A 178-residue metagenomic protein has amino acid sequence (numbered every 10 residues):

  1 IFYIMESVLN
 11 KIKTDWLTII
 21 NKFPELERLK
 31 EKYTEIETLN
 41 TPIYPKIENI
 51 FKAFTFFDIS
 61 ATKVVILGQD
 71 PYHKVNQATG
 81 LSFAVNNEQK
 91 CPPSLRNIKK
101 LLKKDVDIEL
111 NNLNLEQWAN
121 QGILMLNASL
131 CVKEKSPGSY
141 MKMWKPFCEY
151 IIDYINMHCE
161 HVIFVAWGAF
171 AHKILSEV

Functional and structural regions predicted by a protein language model:
I1-I4: Short, Lys/Arg-enriched N-terminal segments with co-localized hydrophobic residues within the first ~10-30 amino acids
K11, D15, I19-V178: A polyanion-binding, active-site-adjacent surface
